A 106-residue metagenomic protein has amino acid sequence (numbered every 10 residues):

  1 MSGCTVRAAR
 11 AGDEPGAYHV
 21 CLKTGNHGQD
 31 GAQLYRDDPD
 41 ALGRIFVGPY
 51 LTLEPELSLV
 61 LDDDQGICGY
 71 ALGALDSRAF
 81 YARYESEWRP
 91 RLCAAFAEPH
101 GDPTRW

Functional and structural regions predicted by a protein language model:
T5-H19, L75: A short beta-loop-alpha structural element at the N-terminal edge of CoA-dependent acyl/N-acetyltransferase catalytic
A11-G12, D64-G66: Short strand-connecting beta-turns/loops that link adjacent beta-strands
G16-V20, I45, G66: Alpha-helical elements of Rossmann-like donor-binding domains used by nucleotide-donor carbohydrate transfer enzymes
H19-R36, P49-Y50, A79: Helix-loop element at the rim of GNAT/NAT acetyltransferase active sites that forms part of the acceptor-substrate
R36-S58: Active-site rim helix/loop that mediates acceptor-substrate recognition in acyltransferases
V60, G66-L75: Conserved beta-strand in the GNAT
S77-W106: Conserved acyl-donor/pantetheine-binding loop and adjacent beta-alpha core of acyl/acetyltransferases and related
